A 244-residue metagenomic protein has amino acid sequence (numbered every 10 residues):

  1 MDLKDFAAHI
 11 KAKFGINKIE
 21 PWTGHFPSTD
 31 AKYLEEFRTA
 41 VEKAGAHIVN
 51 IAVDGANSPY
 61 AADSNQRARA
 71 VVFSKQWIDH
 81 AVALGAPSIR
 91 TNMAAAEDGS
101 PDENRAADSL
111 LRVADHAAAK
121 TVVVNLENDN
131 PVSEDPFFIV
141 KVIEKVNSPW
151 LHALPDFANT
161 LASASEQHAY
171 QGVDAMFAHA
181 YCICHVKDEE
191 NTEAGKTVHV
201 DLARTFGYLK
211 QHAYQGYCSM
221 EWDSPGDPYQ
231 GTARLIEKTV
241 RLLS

Functional and structural regions predicted by a protein language model:
M1-A83, N104, L111, A118 (+6 more regions): N-terminal pre-domain/capping segments
K18, S88, I183, G216-Y217: Residues at the N-termini of beta-strands
K18-I19, L111-Y208: Acidic/histidine-rich catalytic cores of soluble enzymes
T23-H25, D54-N57, R90-E97, N130-V132 (+3 more regions): Active-site-proximal loop/turn and secondary-structure-junction residues that shape catalytic pockets, frequently
Y33, Q66, D102-R105, S109 (+4 more regions): Residues at alpha-helix caps and immediate loop-helix transition turns in enzyme cores, especially N- and C-cap
H47, P87, V123, W150-H152 (+1 more regions): Proline-centered loop/turn at the N-terminus of a beta-strand
H80-P101, K120-V132, S219-M220: Active-site groove signature of glycoside hydrolases
Q215-D223: Substrate-binding cleft of secreted/luminal carbohydrate-active enzymes
